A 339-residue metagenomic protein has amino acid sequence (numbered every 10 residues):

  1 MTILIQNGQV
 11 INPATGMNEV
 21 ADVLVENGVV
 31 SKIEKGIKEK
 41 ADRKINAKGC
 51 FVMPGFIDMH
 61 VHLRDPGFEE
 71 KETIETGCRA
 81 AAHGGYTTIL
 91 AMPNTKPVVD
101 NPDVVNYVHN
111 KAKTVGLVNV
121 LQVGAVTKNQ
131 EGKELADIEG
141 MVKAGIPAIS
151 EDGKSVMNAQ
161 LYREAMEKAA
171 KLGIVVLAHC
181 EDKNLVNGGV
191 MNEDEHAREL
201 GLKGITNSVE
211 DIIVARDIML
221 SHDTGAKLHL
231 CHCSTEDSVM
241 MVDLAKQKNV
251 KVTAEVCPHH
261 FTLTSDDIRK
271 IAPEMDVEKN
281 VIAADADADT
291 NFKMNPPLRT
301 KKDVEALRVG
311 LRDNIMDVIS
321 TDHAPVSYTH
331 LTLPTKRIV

Functional and structural regions predicted by a protein language model:
M1-P54: Histidine-rich, glycine-flanked metal-binding segment
G8, G28, G49, H60 (+8 more regions): Divalent metal-coordination and catalytic microenvironments
A47-T114: Metal-associated gating/positioning segment near the N- to mid-region
H60-R64, H179, H232, H330: Histidine-centered divalent metal-coordination motifs
V61-E72, Q122-G132, K203: Active-site mouth loops of central-metabolism enzymes
N106-V118, K168-A178: Alpha-helix-loop-beta-strand connector modules within alpha/beta enzyme cores
L135-I319: Histidine/acidic residue-rich metal-binding segments in metalloenzymes
T329-T335: Conserved small/polar residues in nucleotide/adenosyl-binding loops
